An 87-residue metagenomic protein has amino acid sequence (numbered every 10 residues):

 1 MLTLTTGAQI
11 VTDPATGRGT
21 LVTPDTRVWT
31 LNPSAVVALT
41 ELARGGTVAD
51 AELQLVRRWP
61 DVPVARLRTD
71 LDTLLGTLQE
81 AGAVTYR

Functional and structural regions predicted by a protein language model:
M1-T26: Long, low-complexity, charged/polar intrinsically disordered regions in eukaryotic proteins
R27-R87: Long, charge-rich, low-complexity alpha-helical segments
